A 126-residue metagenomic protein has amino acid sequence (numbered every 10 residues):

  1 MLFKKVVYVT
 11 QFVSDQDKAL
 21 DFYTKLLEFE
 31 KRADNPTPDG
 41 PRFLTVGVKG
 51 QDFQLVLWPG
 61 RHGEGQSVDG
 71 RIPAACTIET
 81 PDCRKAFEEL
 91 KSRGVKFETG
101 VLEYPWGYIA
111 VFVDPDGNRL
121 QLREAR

Functional and structural regions predicted by a protein language model:
M1-Y8, E30-P115, E124-R126: Vicinal oxygen chelate
V13-Q16, P38-D39: Conserved beta-strand-loop-alpha-helix junction that forms the acyl-donor binding cleft
D15, D114-G117: Conserved phosphate-binding and hydrolysis motifs of nucleotide-dependent enzymes
Q16-D17, C83: Generic non-transmembrane alpha-helix signal with a bias for helix starts/N-cap capping motifs
A19-T24, L90, G117: Conserved active-site tyrosine of GNAT-family acetyltransferases
